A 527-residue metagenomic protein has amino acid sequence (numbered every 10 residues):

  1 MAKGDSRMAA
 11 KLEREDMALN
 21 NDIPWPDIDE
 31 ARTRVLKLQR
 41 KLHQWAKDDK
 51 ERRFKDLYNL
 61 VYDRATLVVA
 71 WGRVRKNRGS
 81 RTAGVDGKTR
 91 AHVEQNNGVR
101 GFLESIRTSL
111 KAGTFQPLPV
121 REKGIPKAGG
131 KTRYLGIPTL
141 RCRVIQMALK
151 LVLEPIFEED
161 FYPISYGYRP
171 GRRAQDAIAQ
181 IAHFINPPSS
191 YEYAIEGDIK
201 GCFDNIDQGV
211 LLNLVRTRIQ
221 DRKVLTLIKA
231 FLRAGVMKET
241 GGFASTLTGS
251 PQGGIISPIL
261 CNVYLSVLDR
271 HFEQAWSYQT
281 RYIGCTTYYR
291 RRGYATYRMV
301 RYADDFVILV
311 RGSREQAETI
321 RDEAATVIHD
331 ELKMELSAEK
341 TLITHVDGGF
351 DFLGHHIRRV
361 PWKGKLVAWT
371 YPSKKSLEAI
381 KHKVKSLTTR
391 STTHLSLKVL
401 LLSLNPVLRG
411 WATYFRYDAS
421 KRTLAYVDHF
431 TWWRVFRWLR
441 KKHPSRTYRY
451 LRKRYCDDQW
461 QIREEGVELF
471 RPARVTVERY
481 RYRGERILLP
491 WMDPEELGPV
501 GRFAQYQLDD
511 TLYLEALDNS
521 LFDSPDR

Functional and structural regions predicted by a protein language model:
M1-V99: Non-catalytic, polymerase-adjacent accessory regions of viral genome-replication enzymes
Y62-V69, P119-V120, A128, L232 (+4 more regions): Core structural elements
V69-V74, S105-K131, L140, V144-P155 (+2 more regions): Reverse-transcriptase-like RNA-dependent polymerase core
F102, P119, D160-I164, Y168-R172 (+1 more regions): Conserved polymerase palm-domain catalytic core
Y134, S245-S250, W369, K385-V399 (+1 more regions): Short, solvent-exposed helix-loop connector elements
R233, G242, E331-S396, V407: A conserved non-catalytic segment of reverse transcriptases and RNA-directed RNA polymerases corresponding to the late
L400-R446, K453: Non-catalytic, peripheral interaction segments enriched in hydrophobic/basic residues
R434, L439-D526: Extended C-terminal regions of large enzymes
